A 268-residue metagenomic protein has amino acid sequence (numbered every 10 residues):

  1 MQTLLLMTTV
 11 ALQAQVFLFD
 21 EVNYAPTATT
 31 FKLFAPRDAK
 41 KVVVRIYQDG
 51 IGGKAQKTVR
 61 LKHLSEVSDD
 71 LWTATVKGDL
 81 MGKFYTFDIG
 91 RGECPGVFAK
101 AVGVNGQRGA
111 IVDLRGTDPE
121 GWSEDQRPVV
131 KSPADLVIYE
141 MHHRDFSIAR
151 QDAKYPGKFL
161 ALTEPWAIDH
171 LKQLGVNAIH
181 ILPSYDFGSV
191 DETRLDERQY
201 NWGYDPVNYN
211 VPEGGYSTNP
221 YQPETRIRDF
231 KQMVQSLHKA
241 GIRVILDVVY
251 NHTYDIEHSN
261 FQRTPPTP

Functional and structural regions predicted by a protein language model:
M1-M7: Sec-dependent signal peptide recognition, specifically the positively charged N-region followed immediately by
L12-T30, T58, E66-E140, D145-G157: The feature marks proteins involved in alpha-glucan
V22-Y24, A35, V76, P223-R226: Aromatic-acidic/polar surface patches that form glycan- and anion
A35-K41: Short proline/glycine-enriched turn/loop motifs at strand-loop junctions of beta-rich domains
R37, K62-S65: Catalytic-loop region of hydrolases
V43-R45: Beta-strand signatures of extracellular beta-sandwich domains
Y47-K54, G92: Change "in extracellular beta-sheet-rich domains … of secreted and cell-surface proteins" to "in beta-sheet-rich domains
H142-P268: Substrate-binding/active-site clefts of carbohydrate-active enzymes
